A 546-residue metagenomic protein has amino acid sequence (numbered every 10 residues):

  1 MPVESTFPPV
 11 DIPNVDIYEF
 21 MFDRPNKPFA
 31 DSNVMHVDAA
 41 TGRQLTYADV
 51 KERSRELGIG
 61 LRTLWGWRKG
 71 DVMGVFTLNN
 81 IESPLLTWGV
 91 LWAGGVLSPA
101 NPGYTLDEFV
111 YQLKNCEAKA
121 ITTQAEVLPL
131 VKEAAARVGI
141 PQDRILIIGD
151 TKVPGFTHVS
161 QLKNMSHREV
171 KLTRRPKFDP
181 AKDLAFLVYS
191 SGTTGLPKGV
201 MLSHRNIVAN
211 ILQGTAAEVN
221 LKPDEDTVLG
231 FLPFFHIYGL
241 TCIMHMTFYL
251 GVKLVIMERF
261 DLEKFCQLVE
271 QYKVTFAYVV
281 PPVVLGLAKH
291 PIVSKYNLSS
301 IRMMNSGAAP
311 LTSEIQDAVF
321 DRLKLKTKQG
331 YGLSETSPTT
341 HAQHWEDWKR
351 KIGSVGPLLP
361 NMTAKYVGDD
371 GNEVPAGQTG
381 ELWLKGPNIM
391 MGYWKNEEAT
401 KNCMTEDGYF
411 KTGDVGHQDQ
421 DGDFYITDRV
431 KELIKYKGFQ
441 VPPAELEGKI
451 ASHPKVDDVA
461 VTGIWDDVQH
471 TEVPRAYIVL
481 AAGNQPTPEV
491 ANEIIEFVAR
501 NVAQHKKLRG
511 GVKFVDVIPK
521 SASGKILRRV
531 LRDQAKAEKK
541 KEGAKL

Functional and structural regions predicted by a protein language model:
M1-L64, K69, T87-W88, T173 (+3 more regions): N-lobe entry segment of adenylate-forming
D31-S32, S166-Y189, G195-L196, L221-T227: Conserved pre-ATP/AMP-binding loop-to-beta segment of ANL
R43, G60-D107, Q440: Conserved AMP-binding/adenylate-forming
Q44-A48, A185-L212: Conserved AMP-binding A3 loop
V208-T227, F235-F276, G286-P291: Conserved AMP-binding/adenylation subdomain of ANL enzymes
V274-V279, A288-R350, T363: Gly/Ser/Thr-rich phosphate-binding loop
N372-G377, E381-A444, A451-H453, H470: Conserved ATP-binding/catalytic segment of the ANL
I434, A460-D467, R475-A482, A491-L546: Conserved C-terminal "lid"/linker of ANL adenylate-forming enzymes
